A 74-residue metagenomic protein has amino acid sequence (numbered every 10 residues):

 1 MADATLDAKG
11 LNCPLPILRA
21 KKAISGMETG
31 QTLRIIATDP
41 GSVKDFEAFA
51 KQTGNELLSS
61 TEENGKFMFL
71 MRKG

Functional and structural regions predicted by a protein language model:
M1-M27: An N-terminal amphipathic alpha-helical segment
M1-T5, G30-R34, K66-M68: Intrinsic-disorder/low-complexity, polar/charged segments enriched in Ser/Thr/Lys/Arg/Asp/Glu/Gln
A8, A37, M71-K73: Hydrophobic residues in beta-strands and at strand termini
N12, V43, F67: Gly/Ser/Thr-rich beta-alpha loop segments that engage phosphate groups in nucleotides
C13, I17, I35, S59-S60 (+1 more regions): Generic detector of low-complexity/intrinsically disordered segments and short hydrophobic N-terminal stretches
R19-N55: Amphipathic, hydrophobic secondary-structure cores in small proteins
E47-G74: C-terminal structural segments of small proteins and small subunits
